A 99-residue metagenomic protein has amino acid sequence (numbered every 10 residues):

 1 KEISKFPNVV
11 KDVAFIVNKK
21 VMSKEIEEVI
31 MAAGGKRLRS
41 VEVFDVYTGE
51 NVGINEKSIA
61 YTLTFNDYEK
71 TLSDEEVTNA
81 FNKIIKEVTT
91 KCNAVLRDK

Functional and structural regions predicted by a protein language model:
K1-K99: A carboxyl-terminal module marker
